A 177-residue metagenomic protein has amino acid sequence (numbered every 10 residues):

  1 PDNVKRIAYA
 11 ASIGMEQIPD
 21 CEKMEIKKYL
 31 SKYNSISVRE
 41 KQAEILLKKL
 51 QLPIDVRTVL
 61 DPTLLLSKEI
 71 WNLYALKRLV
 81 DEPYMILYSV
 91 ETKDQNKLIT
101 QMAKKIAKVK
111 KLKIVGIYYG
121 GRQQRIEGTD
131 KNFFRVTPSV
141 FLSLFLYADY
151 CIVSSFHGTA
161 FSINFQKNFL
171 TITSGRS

Functional and structural regions predicted by a protein language model:
P1-S177: Active-site anion-handling motifs in enzyme catalytic cores
